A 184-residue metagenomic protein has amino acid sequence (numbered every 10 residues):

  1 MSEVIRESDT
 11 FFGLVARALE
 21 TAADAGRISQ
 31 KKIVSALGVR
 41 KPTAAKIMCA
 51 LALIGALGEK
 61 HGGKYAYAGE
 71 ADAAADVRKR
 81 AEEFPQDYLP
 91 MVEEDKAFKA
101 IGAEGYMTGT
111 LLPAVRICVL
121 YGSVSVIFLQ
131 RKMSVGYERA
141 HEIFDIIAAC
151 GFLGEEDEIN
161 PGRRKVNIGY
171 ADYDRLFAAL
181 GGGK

Functional and structural regions predicted by a protein language model:
S2-K184: C-terminal intrinsically disordered, low-complexity extensions immediately downstream of enzyme catalytic cores
